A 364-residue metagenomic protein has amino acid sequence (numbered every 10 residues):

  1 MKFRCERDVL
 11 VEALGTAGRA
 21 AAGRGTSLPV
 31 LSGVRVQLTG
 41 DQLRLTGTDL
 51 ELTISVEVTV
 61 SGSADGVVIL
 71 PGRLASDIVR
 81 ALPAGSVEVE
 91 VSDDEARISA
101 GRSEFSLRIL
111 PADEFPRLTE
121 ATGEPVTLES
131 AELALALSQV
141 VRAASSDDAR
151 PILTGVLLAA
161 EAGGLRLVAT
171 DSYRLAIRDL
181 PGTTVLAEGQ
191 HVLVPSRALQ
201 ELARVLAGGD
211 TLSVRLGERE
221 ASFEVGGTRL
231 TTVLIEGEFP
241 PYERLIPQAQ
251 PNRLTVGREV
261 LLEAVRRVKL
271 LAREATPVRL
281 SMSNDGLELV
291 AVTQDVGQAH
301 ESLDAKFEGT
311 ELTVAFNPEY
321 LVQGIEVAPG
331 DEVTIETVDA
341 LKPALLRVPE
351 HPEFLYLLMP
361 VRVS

Functional and structural regions predicted by a protein language model:
M1-S364: Structural preference for solvent-exposed beta-strand-turn elements and adjacent flexible terminal/loop segments within
